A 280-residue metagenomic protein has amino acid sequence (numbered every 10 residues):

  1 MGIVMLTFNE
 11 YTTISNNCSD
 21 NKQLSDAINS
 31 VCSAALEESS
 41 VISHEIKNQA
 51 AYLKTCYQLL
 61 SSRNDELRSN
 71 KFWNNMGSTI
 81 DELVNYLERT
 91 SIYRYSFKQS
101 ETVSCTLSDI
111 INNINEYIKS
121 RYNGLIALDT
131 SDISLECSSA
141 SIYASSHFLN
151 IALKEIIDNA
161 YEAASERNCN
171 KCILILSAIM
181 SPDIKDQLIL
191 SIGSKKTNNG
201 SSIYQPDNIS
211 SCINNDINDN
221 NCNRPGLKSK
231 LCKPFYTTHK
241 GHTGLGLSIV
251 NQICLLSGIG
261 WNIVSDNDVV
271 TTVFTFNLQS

Functional and structural regions predicted by a protein language model:
M1-A34, S202, S211-G226: Conserved signal-transmission helix
Y11-A27, V31-E38, I42, I46-N85: Histidine phosphotransfer helical core of two-component systems
Q49-C56, S69-L125: Conserved DHp (HisKA) dimerization/phosphotransfer helix of two-component histidine kinases, i.e., the long coiled-coil
Y95-S100, C137, S141-A144, T238 (+1 more regions): Conserved micro-motifs of the catalytic ATP-binding
D186-H239: Glycine-rich/acidic phosphate-handling loop/turn and adjacent ATP-lid/helix of nucleotide-binding kinase/ATPase domains
G246, V250: Short alpha-helical Gxxx[C/S/T] motif in the catalytic ATP-binding
C254-L255: Detector for a conserved hydrophobic position within an alpha-helical segment of the HATPase_c
G258-D266: Glycine-rich ATP-binding loops of the HATPase_c
